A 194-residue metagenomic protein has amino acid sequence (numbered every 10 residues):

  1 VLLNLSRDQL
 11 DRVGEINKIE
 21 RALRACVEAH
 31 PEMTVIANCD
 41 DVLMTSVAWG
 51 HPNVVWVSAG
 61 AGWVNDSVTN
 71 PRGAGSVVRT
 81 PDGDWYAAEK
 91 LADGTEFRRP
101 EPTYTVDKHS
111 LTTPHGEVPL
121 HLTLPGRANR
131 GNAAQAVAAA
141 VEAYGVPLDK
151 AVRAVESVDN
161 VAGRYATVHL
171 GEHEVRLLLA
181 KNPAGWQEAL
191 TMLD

Functional and structural regions predicted by a protein language model:
V1-R79: Flexible active-site lid/hinge loop adjacent to a nucleotide/diphosphate and Mg2+-phosphate binding pocket
P52-W186: Adenine nucleotide phosphate-binding catalytic loops in nucleotide-utilizing enzymes
A189-D194: Short amphipathic alpha-helices and their capping/turn segments at secondary-structure boundaries
